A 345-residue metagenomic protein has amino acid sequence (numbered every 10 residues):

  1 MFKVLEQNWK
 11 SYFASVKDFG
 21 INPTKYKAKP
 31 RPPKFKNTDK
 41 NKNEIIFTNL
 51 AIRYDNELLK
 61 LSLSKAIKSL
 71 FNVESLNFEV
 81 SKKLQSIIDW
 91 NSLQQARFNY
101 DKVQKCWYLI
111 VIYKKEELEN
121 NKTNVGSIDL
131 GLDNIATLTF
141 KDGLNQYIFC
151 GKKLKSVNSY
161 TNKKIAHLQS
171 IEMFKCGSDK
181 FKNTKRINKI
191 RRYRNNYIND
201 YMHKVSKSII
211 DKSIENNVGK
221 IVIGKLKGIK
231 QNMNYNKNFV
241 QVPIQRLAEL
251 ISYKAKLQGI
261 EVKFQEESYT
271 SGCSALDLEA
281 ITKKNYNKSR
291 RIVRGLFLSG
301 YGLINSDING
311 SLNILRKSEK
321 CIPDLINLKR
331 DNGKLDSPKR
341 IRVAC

Functional and structural regions predicted by a protein language model:
M1-C345: Nucleic-acid substrate recognition interfaces
